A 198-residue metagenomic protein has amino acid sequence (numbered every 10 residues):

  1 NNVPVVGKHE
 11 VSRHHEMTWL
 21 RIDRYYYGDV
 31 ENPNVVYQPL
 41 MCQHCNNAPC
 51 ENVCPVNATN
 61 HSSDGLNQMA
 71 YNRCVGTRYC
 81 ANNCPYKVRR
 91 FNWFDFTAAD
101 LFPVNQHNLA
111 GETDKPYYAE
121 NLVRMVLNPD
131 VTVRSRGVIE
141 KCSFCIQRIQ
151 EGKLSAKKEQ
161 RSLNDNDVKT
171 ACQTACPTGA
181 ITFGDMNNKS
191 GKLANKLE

Functional and structural regions predicted by a protein language model:
N1-E198: Non-ligating segments of multi-cofactor redox enzymes
